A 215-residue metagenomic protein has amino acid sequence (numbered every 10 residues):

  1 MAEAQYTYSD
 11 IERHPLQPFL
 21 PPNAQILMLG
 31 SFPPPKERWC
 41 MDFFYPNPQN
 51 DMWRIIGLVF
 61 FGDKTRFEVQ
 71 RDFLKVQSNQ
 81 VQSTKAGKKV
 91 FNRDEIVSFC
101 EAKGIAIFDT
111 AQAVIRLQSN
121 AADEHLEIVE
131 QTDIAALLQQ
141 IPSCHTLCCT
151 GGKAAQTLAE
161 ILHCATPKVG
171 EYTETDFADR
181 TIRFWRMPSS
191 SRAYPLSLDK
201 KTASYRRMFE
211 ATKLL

Functional and structural regions predicted by a protein language model:
M1-Q17, P46-P48, I55, Q118-A135 (+1 more regions): C-terminal capping/extension of enzyme domains
F19, I96-C100, Q140: Short, conserved, surface-exposed binding loops centered on an aromatic residue
P21-S31: Short, hydrophobic/glycine-enriched beta-strand segments
N23-A24, S143-H145, T181: A general structural motif
L29, C148-T150, M187: Short hydrophobic segments within beta-strands
L29-E37, S189: Glycine-rich His-Gly loop
E37-L126: Short, surface-exposed acidic-centric catalytic microdomains
A102-I161: Internal catalytic-core helix/loop-beta-alpha segment that presents or stabilizes conserved functional determinants
